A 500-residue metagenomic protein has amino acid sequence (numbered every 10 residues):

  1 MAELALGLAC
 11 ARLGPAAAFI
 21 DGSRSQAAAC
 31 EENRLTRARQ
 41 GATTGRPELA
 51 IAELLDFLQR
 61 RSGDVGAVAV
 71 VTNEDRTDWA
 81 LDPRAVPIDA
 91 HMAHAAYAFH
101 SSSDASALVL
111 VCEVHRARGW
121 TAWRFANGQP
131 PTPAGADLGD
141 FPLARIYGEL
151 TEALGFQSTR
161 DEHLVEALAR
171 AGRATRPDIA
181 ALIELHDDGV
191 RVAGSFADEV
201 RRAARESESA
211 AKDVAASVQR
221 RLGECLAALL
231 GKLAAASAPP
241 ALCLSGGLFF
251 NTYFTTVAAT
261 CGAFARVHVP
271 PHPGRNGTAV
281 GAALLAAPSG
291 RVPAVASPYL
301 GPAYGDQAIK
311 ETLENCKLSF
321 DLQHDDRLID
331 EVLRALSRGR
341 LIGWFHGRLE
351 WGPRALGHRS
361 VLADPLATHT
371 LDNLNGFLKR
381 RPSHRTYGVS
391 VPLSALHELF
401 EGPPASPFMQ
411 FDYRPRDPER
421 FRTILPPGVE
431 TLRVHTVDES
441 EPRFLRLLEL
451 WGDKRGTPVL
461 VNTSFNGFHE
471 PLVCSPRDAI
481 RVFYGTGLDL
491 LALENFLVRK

Functional and structural regions predicted by a protein language model:
L4-Q40, P83, P87-L185, G231 (+3 more regions): Flexible beta->alpha loop and helix N-cap segments adjacent to enzyme active/binding sites
G14-L81, R170-S217, L229: Conserved active-site "lid/cap" helical segment
A50, C225, R443: Charged catalytic carboxylate motif
L58, L233-S237, W451: Hydrophobic pocket-lining residues that define ligand/cofactor binding sites across diverse proteins
S62-N73, S237-G247, G343: Short glycine-rich phosphate-binding loop at a beta-alpha junction
L150, L226, G247: Conserved hydrophobic/aromatic pocket- or pore-lining residues that grip, position, or stack substrates in active sites
A216-L242: Phosphate/ATP-binding catalytic cores across multiple sugar-kinase/actin-like superfamilies, primarily ASKHA
R221, S245, F249-N251: A general "terminal functional-core" signal
